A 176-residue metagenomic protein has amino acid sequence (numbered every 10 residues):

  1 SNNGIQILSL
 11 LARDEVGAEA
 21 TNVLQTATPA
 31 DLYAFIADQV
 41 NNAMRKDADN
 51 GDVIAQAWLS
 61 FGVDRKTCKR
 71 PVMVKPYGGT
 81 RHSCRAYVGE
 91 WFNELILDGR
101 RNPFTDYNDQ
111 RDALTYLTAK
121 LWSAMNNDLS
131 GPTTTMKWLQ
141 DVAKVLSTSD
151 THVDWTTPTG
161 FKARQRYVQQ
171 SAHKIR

Functional and structural regions predicted by a protein language model:
S1-R176: Conserved catalytic core of nucleic-acid polymerases
